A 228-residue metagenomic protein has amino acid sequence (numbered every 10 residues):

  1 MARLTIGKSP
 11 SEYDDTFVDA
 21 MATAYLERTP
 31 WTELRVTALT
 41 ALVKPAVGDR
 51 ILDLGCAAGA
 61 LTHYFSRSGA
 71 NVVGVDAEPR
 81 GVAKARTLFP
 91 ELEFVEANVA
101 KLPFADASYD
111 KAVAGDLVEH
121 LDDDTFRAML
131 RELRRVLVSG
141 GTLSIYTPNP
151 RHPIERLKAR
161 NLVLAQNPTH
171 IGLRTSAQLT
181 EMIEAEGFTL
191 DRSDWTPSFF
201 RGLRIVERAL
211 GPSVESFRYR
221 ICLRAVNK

Functional and structural regions predicted by a protein language model:
M1-A105, K111-G115, L130, G172 (+2 more regions): Conserved N-terminal segment of class I S-adenosyl-L-methionine
A2-S9, Y13, F17, M21-E33 (+5 more regions): S-adenosyl-L-methionine-dependent methyltransferase catalytic module, highlighting the catalytic core
V47-G48, D106, S139, N227: Residue at the conserved pre-P-loop
D116-H120: Short catalytic micro-motifs in class I SAM-dependent methyltransferases
